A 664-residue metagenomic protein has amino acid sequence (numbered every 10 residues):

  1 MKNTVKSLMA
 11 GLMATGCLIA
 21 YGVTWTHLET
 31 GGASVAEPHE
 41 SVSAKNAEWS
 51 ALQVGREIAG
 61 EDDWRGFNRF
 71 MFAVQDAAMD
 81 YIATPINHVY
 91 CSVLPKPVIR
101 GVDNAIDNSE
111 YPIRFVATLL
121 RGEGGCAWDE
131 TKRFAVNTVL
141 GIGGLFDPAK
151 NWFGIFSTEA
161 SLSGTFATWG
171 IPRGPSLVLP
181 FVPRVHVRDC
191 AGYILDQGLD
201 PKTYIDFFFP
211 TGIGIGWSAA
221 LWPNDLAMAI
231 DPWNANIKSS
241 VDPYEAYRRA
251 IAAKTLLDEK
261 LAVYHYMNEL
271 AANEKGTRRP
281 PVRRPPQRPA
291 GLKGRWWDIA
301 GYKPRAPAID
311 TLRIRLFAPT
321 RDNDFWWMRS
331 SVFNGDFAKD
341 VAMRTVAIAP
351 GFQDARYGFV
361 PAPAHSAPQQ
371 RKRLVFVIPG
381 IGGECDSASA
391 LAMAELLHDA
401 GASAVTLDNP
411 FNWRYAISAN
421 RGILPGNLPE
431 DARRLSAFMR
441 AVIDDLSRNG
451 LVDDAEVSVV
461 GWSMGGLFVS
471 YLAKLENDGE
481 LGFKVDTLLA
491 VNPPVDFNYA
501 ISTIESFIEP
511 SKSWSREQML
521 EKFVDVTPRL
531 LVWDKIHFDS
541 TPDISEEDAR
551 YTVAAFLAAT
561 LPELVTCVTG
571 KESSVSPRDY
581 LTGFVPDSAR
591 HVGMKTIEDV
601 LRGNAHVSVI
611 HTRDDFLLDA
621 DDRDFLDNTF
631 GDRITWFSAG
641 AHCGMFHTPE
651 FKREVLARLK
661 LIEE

Functional and structural regions predicted by a protein language model:
G22-G122, G214-R284, E664: N-terminal targeting leaders of membrane proteins
G294-Q370: N-terminal cap/lid segment of alpha/beta-hydrolase-fold proteins
A362-W413: Short, surface-exposed "cap/lid" segments of acyl-processing enzymes
L424-N449: Alpha/beta-hydrolase active-site loop
Y471-C567: Alpha/beta-hydrolase-fold enzymes
V592, F616-D622: Conserved alpha/beta-hydrolase "acid-adjacent" motif
G603, V609-H611: Short beta-strand/loop motif that positions the catalytic acidic residue of the alpha/beta-hydrolase fold
G640-F651: Catalytic histidine-centered segment of alpha/beta-hydrolase-like enzymes
